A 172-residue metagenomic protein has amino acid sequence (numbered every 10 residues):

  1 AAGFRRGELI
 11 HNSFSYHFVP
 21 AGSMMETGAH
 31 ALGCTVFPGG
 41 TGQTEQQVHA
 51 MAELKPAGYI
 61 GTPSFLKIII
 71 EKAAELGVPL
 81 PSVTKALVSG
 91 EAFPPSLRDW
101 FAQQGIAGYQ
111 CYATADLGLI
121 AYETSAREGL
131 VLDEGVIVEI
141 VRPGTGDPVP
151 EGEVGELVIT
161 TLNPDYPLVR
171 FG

Functional and structural regions predicted by a protein language model:
A1-A2, Y59: N-terminal-biased segments
A2-V36: Conserved AMP-binding loop of ANL adenylate-forming enzymes
P20, L32-G172: Active-site glycine/GP-rich loop and adjacent strand/helix microenvironment that borders small-molecule binding pockets
